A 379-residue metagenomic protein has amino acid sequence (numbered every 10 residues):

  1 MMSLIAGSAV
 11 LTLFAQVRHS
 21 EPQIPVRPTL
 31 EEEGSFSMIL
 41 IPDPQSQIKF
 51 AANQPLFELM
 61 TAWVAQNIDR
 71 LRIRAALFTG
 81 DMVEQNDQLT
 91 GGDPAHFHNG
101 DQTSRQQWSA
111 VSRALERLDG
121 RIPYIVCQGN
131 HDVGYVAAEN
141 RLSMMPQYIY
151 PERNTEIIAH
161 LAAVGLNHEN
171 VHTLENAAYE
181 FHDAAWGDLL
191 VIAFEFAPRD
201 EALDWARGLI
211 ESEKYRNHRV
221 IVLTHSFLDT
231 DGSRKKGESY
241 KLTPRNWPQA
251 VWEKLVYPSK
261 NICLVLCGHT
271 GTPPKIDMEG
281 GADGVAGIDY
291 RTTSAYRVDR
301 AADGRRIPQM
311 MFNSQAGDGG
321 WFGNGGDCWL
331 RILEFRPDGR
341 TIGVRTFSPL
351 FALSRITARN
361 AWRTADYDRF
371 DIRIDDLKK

Functional and structural regions predicted by a protein language model:
Q16-Q102, K379: N-terminal active-site segment of His-dependent metallophosphoesterases
S35-I48, G187-A197, L223, P308-N313 (+1 more regions): Active-site-proximal beta-strand elements of phosphoester/diester hydrolases
L40-P42, R74-D81, G120-G129, F194 (+4 more regions): Active-site neighborhood of phospho(di)ester-bond hydrolases with catalytic His/Asp-centered motifs
Q47-K49, E84-D87, Q128-A137, L174-A177 (+6 more regions): Active-site environment of divalent metal-dependent phosphoester hydrolases
Q88-D204, Y215, G281-M311, R331-I332 (+2 more regions): Extended active-site neighborhood of metal-dependent phosphoesterases/phosphodiesterases
A95-G100, S104, D200-D204, E213-C263 (+1 more regions): Active-site-proximal segments of metal-dependent phosphoesterases and phosphodiesterases across multiple
V126, T243-D338: Conserved beta-sheet core of the metallophosphoesterase superfamily
W321-K379: A short C-terminal boundary segment appended to hydrolase-like catalytic domains
